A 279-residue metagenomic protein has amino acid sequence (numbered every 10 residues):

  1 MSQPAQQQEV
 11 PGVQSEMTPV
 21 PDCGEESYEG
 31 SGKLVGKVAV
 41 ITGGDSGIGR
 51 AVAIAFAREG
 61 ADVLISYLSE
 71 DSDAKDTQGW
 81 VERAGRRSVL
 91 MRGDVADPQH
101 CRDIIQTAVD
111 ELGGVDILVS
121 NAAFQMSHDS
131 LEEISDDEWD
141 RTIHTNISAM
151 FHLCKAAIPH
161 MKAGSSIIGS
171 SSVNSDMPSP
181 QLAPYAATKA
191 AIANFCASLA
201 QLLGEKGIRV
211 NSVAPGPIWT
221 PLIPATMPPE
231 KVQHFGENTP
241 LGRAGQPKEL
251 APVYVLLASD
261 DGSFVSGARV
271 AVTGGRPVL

Functional and structural regions predicted by a protein language model:
M17, D22-E26, H128, M177 (+3 more regions): Short C-terminal tail/terminal secondary-structure segment of NAD(P)H-dependent dehydrogenase/reductase domains
D71, R92-I105, D136, K248-E249: The beta1-alpha1 cofactor-binding region of Rossmann-like NAD(H)/NADP(H)-dependent oxidoreductases
D129-L131, S135-D140, F235: Substrate-binding pocket helix/loop in short-chain dehydrogenase/reductase
C154, T188, C196: Active-site helix of classical SDR
S172: Residue(s) in the substrate-gating loop at a strand-loop-helix junction that position the organic substrate next
G204, R209, V265-G267: Short, small/polar-rich loop/turn modules that mediate ligand/substrate recognition or access, typified
T239-L250: A conserved structural motif in NAD(P)-dependent oxidoreductases
